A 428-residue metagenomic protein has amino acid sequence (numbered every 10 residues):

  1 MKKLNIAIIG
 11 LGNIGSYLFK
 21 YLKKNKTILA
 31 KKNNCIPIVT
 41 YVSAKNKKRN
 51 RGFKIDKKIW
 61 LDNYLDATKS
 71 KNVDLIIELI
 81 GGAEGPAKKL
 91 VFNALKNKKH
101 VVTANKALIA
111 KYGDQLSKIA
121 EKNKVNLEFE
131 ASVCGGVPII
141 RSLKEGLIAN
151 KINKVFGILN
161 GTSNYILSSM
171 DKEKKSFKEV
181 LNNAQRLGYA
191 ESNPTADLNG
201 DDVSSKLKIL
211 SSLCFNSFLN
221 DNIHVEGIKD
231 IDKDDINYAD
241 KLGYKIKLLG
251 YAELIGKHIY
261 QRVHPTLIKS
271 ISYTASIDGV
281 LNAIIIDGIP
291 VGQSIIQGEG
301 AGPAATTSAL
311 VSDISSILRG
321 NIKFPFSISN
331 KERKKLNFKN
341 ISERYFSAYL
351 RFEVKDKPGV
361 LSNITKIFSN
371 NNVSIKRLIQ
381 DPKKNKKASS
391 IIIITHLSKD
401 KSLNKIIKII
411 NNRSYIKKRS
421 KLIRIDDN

Functional and structural regions predicted by a protein language model:
G15-S16, A87: N-terminal Rossmann-fold NAD(P) dinucleotide-binding loop
N25-F53: NAD(P)-binding Rossmann-fold cofactor-contacting core
D62-A104: Rossmann-fold NAD(P) dinucleotide-binding segment
G82-K96, K106-K144: Rossmann-fold NAD(P)-binding glycine/threonine-rich loop
E121-D202, I209: Rossmann-like NAD(P)H-binding beta-loop-alpha module
I152-F156, N164-L167, N183, G188-T195 (+2 more regions): Catalytic, metal-anchored helix/loop core of enzyme active sites in primary metabolism
E179-S276, L281-A283: Substrate-binding/catalytic subdomain of NAD(P)-dependent oxidoreductase enzymes
I314-N428: A conserved regulatory-domain signal marking ACT and ACT-like small-molecule sensing domains and adjacent regulatory
